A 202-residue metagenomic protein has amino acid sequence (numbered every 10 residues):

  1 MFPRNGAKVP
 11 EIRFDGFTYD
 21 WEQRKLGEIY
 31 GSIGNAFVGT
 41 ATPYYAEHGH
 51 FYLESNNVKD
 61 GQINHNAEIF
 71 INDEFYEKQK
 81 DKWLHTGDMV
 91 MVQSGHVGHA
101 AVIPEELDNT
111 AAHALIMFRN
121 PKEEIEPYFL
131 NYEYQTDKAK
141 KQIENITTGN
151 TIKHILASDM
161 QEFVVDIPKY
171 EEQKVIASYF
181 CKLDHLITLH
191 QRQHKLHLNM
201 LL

Functional and structural regions predicted by a protein language model:
M1-E22, F163, E171-L202: Amphipathic alpha-helical segments with low aromatic content
F2, V58, M160: Hydrophobic pocket-lining residues within nucleotide cofactor-binding pockets
G6, Q93, N109-I116, T148-K174: A short glycine-rich beta-alpha junction/loop motif
R13-F37: Non-catalytic DNA-recognition/assembly elements of restriction-modification systems
G27-Y30, T40-F75: DNA target-recognition patches
P43-Y44, E54, Y134-V165: Specificity-determining recognition surfaces
E54-N56, N66-D137: A short beta-sheet element
